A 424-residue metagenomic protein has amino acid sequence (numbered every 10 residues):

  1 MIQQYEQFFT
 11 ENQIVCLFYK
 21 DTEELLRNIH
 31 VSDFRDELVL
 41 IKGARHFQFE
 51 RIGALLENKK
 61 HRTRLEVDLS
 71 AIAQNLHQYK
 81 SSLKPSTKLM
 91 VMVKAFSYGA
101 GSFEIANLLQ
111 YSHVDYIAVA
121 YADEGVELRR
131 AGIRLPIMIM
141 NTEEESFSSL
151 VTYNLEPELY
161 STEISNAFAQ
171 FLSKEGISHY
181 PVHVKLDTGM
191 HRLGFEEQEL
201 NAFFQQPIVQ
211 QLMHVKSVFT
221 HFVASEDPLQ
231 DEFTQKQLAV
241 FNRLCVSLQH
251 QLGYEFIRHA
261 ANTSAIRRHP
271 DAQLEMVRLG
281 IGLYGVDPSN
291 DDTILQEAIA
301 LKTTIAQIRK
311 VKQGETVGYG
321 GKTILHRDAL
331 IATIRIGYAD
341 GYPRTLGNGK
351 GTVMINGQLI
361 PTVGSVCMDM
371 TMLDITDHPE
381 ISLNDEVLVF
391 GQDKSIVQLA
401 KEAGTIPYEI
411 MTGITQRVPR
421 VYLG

Functional and structural regions predicted by a protein language model:
M1, Y19, R45, D227-L238 (+1 more regions): Active-site loop-to-helix "anion-binding N-cap" substructures in soluble metabolic enzymes
M1-Q74, S81, A122: ATP-dependent carboxylate-amine ligase
Q3-Y5, T220-L229, H259-P270: Flexible glycine/acidic-rich beta-alpha junction loops that bind and position SAM and/or redox cofactors in anaerobic
F9-I14, L56, H113, G132-I133 (+2 more regions): Short, structured coil segments at secondary-structure junctions
L38-L40, A44-F47, D187-M190, T263 (+1 more regions): Short glycine-rich anion-binding loops that position phosphate/pyrophosphate groups of nucleotides and phosphorylated
F49-L65, V126-G132, S289-A298: C-terminal helical cap(s) of enzyme catalytic domains, especially alpha/beta-barrels
R64-E66, S70-Q74, T87-I257: Active-site-proximal beta-alpha core segment in soluble small-molecule metabolic enzymes
E66-D68, A73-S81, K88-L89, E124 (+4 more regions): Active-site anion/phosphate-binding pocket segments in diverse small-molecule metabolic enzymes
